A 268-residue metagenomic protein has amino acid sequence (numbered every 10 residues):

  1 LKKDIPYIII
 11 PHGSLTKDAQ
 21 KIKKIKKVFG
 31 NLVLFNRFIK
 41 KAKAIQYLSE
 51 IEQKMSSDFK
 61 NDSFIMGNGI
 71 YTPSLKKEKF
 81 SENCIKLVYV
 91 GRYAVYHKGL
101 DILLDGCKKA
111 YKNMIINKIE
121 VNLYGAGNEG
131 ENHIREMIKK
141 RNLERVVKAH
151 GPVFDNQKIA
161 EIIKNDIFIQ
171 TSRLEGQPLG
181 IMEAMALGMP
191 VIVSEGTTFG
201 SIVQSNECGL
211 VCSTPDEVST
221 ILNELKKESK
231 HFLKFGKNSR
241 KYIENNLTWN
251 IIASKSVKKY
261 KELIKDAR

Functional and structural regions predicted by a protein language model:
K27-I45: Membrane-proximal helix-turn-helix segments that form the acceptor-binding/catalytic region of lipid-linked
Q46, K79-K98, L104-C107, N122: Conserved donor-binding/catalytic core segment of Leloir-type glycosyltransferases
I51, G69: Carbohydrate-associated surface elements
H133-V153: Nucleotide-activated donor-binding/catalytic signature segment of Leloir-type glycosyltransferases, i.e., the conserved
R173: Aromatic "clamp/platform" in nucleotide-sugar-dependent glycosyltransferases that forms part of the donor/acceptor
P190-V193: Short hydrophobic beta-strand element within catalytic cores of glycosyltransferases and related nucleotide-activated
S205-D216, E224-S229: Conserved acidic donor-binding segment of nucleotide-sugar-dependent glycosyltransferases
E224, H231-N246, K255-K258, E262: A short, well-ordered alpha-helix in the C-terminal region of glycosyltransferases
